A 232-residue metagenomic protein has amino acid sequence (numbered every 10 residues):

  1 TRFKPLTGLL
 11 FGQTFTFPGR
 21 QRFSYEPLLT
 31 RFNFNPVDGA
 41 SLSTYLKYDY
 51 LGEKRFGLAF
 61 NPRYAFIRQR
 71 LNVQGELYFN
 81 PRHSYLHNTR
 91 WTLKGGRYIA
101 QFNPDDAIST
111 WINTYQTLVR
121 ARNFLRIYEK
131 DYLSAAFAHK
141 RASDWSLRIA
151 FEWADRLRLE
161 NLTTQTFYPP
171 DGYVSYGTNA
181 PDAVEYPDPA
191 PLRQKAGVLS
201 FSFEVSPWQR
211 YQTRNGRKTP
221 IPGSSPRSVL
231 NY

Functional and structural regions predicted by a protein language model:
T1-D38, Y45, Y98, D105-Y232: Transmembrane beta-strand segments of outer-membrane beta-barrel domains in Gram-negative and organellar OMPs
F23-F34, T44-Y45, Y50, K54-R68 (+4 more regions): Transmembrane beta-strand segments that form the barrel wall of outer-membrane beta-barrel proteins
L51-E53, R82-L86, A142-D144, W208-R210: Outer-membrane beta-barrel channels and translocator barrels
R55-G57, N88-R90, S146-A150: Membrane-spanning beta-strand positions in outer-membrane beta-barrel proteins
I67, Y98-Q101: A short acidic, glycine/proline-enriched capping/turn motif at secondary-structure boundaries, especially helix N-cap
L77-N80, F167-P169: Juxtamembrane/interface motifs at transmembrane-helix termini
Y85-G95: A glycine-rich helix N-cap at a beta->alpha junction
